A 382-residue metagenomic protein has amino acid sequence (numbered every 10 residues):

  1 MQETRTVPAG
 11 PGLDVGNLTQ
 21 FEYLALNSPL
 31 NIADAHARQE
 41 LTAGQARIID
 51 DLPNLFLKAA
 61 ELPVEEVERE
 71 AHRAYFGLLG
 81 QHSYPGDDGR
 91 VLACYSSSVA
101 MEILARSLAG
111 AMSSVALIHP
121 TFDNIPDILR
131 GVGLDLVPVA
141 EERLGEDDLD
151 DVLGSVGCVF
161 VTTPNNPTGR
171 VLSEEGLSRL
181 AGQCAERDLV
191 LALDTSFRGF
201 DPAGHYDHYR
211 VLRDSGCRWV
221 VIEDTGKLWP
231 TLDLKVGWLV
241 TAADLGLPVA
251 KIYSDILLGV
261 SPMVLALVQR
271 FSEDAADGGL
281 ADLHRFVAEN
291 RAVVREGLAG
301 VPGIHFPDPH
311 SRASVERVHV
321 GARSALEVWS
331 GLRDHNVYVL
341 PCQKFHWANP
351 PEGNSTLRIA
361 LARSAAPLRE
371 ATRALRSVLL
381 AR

Functional and structural regions predicted by a protein language model:
Q2, P85, D334-H335, A348-R382: PLP-dependent enzyme catalytic core of the Aspartate aminotransferase-like
T6-V99, I103, A381-R382: N-terminal small-domain helix-loop-helix segment of the aminotransferase-like
D50-D51, R213, C217-A288: Conserved core segment of the aminotransferase class I/II
K58-E186, R198-V220, A325, L368: Conserved core of the PLP fold type I
T195-F197, D224-T225: Short strand-turn motif at the edge of the Rossmann-like AdoMet-binding core
R285-R295, H305-V320, R333: Conserved glycine-rich beta-strand-loop-beta hairpin in the small C-terminal domain of fold type I
